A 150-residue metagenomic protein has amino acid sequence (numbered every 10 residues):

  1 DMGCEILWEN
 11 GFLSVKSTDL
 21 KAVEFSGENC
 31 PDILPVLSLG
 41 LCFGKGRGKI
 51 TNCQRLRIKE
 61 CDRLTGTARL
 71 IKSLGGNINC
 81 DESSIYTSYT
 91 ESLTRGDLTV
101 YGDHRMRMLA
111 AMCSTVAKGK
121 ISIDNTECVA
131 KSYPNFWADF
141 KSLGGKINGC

Functional and structural regions predicted by a protein language model:
D1-C150: Short, structured segments at the rim of ligand-binding sites
